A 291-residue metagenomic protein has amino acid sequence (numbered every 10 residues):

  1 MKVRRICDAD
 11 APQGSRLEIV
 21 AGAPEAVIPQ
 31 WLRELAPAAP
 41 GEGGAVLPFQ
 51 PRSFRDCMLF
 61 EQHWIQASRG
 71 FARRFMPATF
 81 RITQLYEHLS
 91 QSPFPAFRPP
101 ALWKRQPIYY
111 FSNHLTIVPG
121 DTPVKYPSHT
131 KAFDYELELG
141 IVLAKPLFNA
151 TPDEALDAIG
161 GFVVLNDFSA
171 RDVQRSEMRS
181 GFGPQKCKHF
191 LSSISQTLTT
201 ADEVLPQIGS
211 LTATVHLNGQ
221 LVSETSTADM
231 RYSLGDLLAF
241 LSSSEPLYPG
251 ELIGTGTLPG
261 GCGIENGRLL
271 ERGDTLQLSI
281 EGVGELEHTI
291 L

Functional and structural regions predicted by a protein language model:
M1-A21, E177, K186-T199, A228 (+1 more regions): Charged, cofactor-coupling segments
D8-A9, A21-L217, L221: Active-site microenvironments in enzyme catalytic cores
S53, A132, P246, L269-L270: Residue-level "contact hotspot" at macromolecular interaction interfaces
N113, P119-G120, I194, L247-G260 (+1 more regions): Conserved metal-binding segment of the jelly-roll/cupin
A144-K145, I159, V164-R171, G181 (+3 more regions): Extended, folded domain segments that form the structural surfaces/walls around functional sites
S176, S180, P184, S195-Q196 (+1 more regions): Glycine-rich active-site loops that engage anionic ligands at enzyme catalytic sites
S233-L269: A conserved acidic, glycine/proline-rich C-terminal tail/linker
